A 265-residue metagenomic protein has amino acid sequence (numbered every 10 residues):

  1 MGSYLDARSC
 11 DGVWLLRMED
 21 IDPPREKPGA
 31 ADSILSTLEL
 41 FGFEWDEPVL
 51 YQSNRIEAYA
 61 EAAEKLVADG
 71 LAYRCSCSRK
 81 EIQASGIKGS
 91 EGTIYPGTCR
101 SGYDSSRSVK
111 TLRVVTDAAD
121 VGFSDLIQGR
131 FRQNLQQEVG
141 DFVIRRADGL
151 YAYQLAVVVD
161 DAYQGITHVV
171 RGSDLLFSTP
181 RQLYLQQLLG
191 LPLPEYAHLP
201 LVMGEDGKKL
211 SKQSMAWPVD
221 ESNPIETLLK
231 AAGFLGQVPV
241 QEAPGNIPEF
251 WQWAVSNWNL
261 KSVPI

Functional and structural regions predicted by a protein language model:
M1-I87, S173-D174, S178-L191, E242-P244: N-terminal Rossmann-like or analogous alpha/beta NTP/dinucleotide-binding catalytic cores that position adenine
D22, K27, E39, N54-R55 (+4 more regions): Poly-acidic low-complexity segments
P28-D32, F41, Y59-A63, E91 (+5 more regions): Short alpha-helical interface elements
A60, E64, Q83, P96 (+3 more regions): Generic detector of well-ordered alpha-helical segments enriched in charged/polar residues, highlighting helical
V67-R79, Q128-Q136, N246-I265: A short, terminal or domain-edge coil/loop segment
R74, R79-E221, P239: Active-site cores that bind ATP or allylic diphosphates and position pyrophosphate for catalysis
V109, D117-A119, K208-I265: Non-catalytic terminal extensions that flank enzyme cores
